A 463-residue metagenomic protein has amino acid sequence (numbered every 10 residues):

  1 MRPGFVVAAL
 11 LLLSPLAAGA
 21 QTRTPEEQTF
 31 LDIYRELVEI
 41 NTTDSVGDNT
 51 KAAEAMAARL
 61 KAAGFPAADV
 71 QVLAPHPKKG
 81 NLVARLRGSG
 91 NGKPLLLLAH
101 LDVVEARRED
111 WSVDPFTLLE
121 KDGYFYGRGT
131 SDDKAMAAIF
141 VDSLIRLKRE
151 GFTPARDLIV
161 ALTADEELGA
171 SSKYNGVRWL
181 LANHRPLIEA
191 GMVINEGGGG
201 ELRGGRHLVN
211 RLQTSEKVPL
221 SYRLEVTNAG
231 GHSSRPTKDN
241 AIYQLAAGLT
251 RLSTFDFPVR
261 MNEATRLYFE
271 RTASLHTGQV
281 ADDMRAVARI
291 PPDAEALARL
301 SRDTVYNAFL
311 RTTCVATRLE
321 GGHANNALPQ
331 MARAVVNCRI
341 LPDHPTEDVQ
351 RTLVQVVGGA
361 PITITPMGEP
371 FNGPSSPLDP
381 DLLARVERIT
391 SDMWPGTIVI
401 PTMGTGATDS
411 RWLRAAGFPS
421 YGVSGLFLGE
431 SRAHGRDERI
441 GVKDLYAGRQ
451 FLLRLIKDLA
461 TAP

Functional and structural regions predicted by a protein language model:
M1-V6: Bacterial N-terminal signal peptides that target proteins for export
S14-A17: N-terminal signal peptide c-region/cleavage motif recognized by signal peptidases
Q21-R128, A137, L147-R156, V336: Acidic/His- and Gly-rich active-site-bordering loop/insert found across diverse amide/peptide-bond hydrolases
L31-T42, E225-N228, T365-N372: Acidic/histidine-rich, surface-exposed loop or edge segments in extracytoplasmic proteins
G90-G92, E201-R203, R260-H323, Q330-M331 (+3 more regions): An extended, acidic, His-containing surface patch that forms the Zn2+-binding/catalytic region of metallohydrolases
Y124-F125, S131-R211: Acidic/histidine-rich catalytic neighborhood of metal-dependent amide-processing enzymes
N175, W179-A182, S234-P258: A short core secondary-structure module
D239, V349-V357: Short amphipathic alpha-helices in soluble, non-transmembrane regions that often serve as interface/regulatory elements
